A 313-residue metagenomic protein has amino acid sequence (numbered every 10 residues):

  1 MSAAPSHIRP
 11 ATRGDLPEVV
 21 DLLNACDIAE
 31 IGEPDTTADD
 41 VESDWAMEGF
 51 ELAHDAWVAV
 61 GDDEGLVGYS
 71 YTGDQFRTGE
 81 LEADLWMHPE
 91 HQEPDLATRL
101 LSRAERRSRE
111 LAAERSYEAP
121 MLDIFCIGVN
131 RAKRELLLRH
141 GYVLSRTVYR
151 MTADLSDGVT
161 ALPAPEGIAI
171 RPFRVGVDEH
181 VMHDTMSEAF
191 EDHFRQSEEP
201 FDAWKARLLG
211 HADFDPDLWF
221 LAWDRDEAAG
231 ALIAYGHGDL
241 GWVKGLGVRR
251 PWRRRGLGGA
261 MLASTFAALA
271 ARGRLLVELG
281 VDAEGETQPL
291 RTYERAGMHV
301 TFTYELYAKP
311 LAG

Functional and structural regions predicted by a protein language model:
M1-D44, P163-E199: Short amphipathic alpha-helix that is part of the acyltransferase structural core
E30-F50, S70-T78, H193-V248: A conserved beta-strand-loop-helix scaffold within acyl/acetyltransferase catalytic domains
V60, G73, D84-L96, L246-R254 (+1 more regions): A short, internal acetyl-CoA/4′-phosphopantetheine-binding micro-motif in the GNAT/acyltransferase core
G73-G167, E305-K309: Acyl-donor-binding surface of acyltransferase catalytic domains
A83, L122-I124, V243, V277-V281: Conserved hydrophobic beta-strand within the GNAT/NAT acetyltransferase core sheet that lines the active-site cleft
E93-E110, V248, R254-A271, L276 (+1 more regions): Conserved acetyl-CoA-binding loop-helix of GNAT-fold acetyltransferases
K133, L137, Y293, M298: Conserved active-site tyrosine of GNAT-family acetyltransferases
R150-A169, L275-T287, A296-G313: C-terminal "cap" of GNAT-fold acetyltransferases
